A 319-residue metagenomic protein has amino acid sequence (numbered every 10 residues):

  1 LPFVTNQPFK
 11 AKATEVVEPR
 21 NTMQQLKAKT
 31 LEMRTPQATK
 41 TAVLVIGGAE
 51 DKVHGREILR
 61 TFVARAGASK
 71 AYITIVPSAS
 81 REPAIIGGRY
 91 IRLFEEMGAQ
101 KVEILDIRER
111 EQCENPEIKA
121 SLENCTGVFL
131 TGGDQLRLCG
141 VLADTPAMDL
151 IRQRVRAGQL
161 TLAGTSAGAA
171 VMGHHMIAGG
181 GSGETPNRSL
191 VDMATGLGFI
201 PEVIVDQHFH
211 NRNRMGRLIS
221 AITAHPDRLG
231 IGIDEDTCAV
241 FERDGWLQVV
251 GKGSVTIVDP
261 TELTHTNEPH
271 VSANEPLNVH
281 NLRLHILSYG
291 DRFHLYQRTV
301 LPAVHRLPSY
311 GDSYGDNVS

Functional and structural regions predicted by a protein language model:
V4, A11-E18: Acidic, Ala/Val/Gly-enriched low-complexity intrinsically disordered segments
P8, P19, Q25: Cationic, low-complexity basic patches in intrinsically disordered or flexible, solvent-exposed regions
Q24-S69, R81-E96, K101, I177-S319: C-terminal and late-domain segments of enzyme folds
V45, E103-L105, F129-L130, L162-T165 (+1 more regions): General beta-strand structural signal in soluble alpha/beta enzymes
T74-S78: Short internal beta-strands
S80-N124, L130, R137: Portal/gating segments that form or line small-molecule/metal binding sites
S121-G127, L136-T161, L284, Y289 (+2 more regions): Mature, structured domains of secreted/extracytosolic soluble proteins
T131, R137-M215: Class I SAM-dependent methyltransferase SAM-binding "motif I" and its flanking Rossmann-like core
